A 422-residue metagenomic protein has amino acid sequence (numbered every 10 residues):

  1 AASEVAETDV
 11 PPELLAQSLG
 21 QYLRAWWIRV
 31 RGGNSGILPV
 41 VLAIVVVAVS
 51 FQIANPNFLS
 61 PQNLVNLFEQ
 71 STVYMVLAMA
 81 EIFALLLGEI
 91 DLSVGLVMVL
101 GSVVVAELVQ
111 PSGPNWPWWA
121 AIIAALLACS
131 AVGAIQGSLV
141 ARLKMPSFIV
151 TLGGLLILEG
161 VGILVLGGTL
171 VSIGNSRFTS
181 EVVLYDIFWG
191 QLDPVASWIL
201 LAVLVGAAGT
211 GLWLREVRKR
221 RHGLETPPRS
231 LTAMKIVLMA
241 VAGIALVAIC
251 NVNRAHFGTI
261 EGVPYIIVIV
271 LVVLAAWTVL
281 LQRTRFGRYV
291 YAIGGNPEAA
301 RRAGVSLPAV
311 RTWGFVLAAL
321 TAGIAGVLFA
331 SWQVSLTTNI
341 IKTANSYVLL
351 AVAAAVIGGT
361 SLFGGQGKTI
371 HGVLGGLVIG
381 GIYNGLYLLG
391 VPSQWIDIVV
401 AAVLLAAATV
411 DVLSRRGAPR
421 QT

Functional and structural regions predicted by a protein language model:
A1-A43, V47-V49, L170, A207-A245 (+3 more regions): Cytosolic-side transmembrane-helix boundaries in multi-pass membrane proteins
V47-S112, Q136-F148, I163, A299 (+2 more regions): Single transmembrane alpha-helix segments in multi-pass membrane proteins
A54-N66, I163, G167, C250-I267 (+3 more regions): Inter-helical junctions in multi-pass inner-membrane proteins, predominant in energy-converting antiporter-like
E89, F315-A322, G326, A330-V400: Transmembrane alpha-helical segments in multi-pass inner-membrane proteins
P114-L156, G375, I379: Alpha-helical transmembrane segments within multi-pass membrane transporters and channels
W118, S147, R177, P194-L204 (+4 more regions): Loop-to-transmembrane alpha-helix initiation sites
L158-L281, P419-T422: Transmembrane helix-bundle core of multi-pass membrane transporters and related energy-transducing complexes
W213-S230, A276-F315: Membrane-helix/interface signature in polytopic inner-membrane proteins
